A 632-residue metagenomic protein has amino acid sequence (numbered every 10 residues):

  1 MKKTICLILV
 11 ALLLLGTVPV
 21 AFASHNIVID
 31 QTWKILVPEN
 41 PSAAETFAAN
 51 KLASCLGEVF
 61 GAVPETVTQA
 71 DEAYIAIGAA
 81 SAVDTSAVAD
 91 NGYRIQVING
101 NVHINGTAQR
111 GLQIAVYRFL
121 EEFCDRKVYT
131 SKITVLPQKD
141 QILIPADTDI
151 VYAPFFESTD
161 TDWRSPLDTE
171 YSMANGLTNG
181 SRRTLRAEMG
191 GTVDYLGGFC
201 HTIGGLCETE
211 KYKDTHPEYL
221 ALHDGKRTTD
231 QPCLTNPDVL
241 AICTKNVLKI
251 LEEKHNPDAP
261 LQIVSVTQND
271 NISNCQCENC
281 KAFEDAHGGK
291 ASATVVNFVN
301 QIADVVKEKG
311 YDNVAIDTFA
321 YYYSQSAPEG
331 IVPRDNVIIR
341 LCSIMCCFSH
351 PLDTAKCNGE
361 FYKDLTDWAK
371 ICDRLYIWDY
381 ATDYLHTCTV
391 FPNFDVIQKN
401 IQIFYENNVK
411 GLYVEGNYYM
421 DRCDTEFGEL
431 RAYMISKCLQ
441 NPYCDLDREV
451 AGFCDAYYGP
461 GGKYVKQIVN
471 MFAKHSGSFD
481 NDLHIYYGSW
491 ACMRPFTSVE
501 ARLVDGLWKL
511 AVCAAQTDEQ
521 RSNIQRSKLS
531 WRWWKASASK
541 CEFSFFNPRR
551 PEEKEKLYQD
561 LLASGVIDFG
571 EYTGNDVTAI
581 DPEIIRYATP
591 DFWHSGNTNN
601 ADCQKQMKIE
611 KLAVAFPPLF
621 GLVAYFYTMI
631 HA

Functional and structural regions predicted by a protein language model:
V10-N99, T130, T134-D149: Acidic, contiguous N-terminal accessory segments
A43, A48-K51, C55, V59 (+3 more regions): Feature activates predominantly on carbohydrate-active enzymes
Q231-A241, K249, G359-K463: Structured mid-domain segments that build the active-site/substrate or prosthetic-cofactor binding neighborhood
I272, E278-I316, I331-V337, S343-C347 (+1 more regions): Active-site neighborhood of glycoside hydrolase catalytic domains
V299-S326, L375-T382, L412-E415: Aromatic-lined carbohydrate-recognition surfaces of secreted/lumenal glycan-active proteins
D317-M345, T389-N393, R422-R431: Substrate-binding cleft/loops of secretory-pathway carbohydrate-active enzymes
A327-R334, L341-D383: Glycoside hydrolase catalytic-domain groove-lining segments
I435-I630: Catalytic domains of carbohydrate-active enzymes that cleave complex glycans
